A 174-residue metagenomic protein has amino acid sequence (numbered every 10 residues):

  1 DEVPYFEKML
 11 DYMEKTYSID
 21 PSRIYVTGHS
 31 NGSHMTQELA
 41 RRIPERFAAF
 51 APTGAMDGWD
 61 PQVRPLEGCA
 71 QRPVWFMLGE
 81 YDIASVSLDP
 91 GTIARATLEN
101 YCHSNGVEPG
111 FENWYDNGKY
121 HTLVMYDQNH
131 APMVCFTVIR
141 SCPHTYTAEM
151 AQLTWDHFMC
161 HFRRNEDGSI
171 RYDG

Functional and structural regions predicted by a protein language model:
D1-N31, R41-R46: Gly/Ser-rich "nucleophile elbow"/oxyanion-hole loop immediately N-terminal to the catalytic nucleophile in hydrolases
S18-I19, N31, R42-E45, L66-Q71 (+1 more regions): Extracellular/periplasmic catalytic domains that process cell-envelope and extracellular macromolecules
T27, T53-G54, W75-G79, I139: Alpha/beta-hydrolase-fold catalytic nucleophile elbow
M35-L39: Hydrolases whose catalytic domains are alpha/beta-hydrolase-1, hotdog thioesterase, or metallo-beta-lactamase-like
E45-D57, P73: A conserved short beta-strand
M56-E67, D116-Y126: Alpha-helical scaffolding within the catalytic cores of extracellular/periplasmic polymer-degrading hydrolases
W75-M77, G91-T92, Y101-G174: C-terminal catalytic histidine-bearing segment of alpha/beta-hydrolase fold enzymes
Y81-V86, P143-T145: Acidic catalytic loop of the alpha/beta-hydrolase fold
